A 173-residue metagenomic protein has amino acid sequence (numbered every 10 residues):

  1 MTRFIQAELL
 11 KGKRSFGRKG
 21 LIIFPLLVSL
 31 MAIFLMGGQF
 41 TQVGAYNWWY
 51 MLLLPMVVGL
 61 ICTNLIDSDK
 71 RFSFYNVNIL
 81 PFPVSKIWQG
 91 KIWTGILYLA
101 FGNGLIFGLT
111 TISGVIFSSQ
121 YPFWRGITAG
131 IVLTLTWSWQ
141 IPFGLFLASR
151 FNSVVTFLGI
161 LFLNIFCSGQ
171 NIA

Functional and structural regions predicted by a protein language model:
M1-I22: Aromatic- and glycine-rich beta-strand/loop motifs that create alpha-glucan
G20, K86, K91, V155-T156: Residue-level recognition of membrane-helix boundary sites in multi-pass small-molecule transporters
F24-V57, C62-N64, I92-S153: Secretory targeting signals
G38-F40, L163-A173: Terminal transmembrane helical anchor/hairpin motif
T63-I96: Helix-loop-helix units of permease transmembrane domains in multi-pass membrane transporters, especially ABC
S73-F74, I141-P142, F157-L158: Transmembrane alpha-helix boundary/hinge residues in polytopic small-molecule transporters
S153-I165: Alpha-helical transmembrane segments of multi-pass membrane transporters/permeases
